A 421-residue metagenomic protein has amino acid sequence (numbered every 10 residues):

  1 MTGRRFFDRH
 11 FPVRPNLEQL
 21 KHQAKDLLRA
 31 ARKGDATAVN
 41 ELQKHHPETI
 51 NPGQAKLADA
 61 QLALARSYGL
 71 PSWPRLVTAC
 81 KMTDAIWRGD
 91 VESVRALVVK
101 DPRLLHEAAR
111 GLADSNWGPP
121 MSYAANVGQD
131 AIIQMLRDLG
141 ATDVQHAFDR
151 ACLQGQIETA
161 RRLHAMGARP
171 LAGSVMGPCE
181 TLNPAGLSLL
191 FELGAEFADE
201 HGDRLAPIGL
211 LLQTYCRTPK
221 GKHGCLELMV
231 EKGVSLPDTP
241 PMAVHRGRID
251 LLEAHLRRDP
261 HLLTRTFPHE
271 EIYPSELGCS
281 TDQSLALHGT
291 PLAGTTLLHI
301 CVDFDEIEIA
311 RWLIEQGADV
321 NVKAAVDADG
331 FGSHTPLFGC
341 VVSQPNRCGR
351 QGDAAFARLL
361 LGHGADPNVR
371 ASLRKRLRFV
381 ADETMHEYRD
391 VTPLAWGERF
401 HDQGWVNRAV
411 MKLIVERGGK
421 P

Functional and structural regions predicted by a protein language model:
T2-A96, K100-D101, L112, Y123 (+1 more regions): Intrinsically disordered, low-complexity eukaryotic regions enriched in glycine, serine and charged residues
T78-D84, H106-Y123, T142-L153, R169-E180 (+5 more regions): Ankyrin-repeat boundary/"N-cap" motif
S93, A131-I132, E158-T159, A185-G186 (+5 more regions): Conserved ankyrin/ankyrin-like repeat signature
S93, D101, M242, R248-D259 (+2 more regions): Hydrophobic repeat-domain scaffold segments
V98-L104, Q134-T142, R161-R169, S188-F197 (+5 more regions): Ankyrin repeat domain, specifically the short helix-to-loop turn at the C-terminus of the second helix of each repeat
P178, Q213-G221, D305, S343-A355 (+1 more regions): Short coil/turn connectors between adjacent alpha-helices in alpha-solenoid helical repeat scaffolds
E398-P421: Terminal, low-structured helical/coil segments at or just beyond the last alpha-helical repeat
